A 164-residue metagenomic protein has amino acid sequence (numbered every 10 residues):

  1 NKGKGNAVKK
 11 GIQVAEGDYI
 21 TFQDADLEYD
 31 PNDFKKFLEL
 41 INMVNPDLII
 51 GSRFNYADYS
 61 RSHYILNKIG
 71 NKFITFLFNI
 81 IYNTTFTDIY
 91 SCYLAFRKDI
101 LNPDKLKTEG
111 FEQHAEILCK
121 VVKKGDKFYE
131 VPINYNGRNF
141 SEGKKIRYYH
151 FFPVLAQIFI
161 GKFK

Functional and structural regions predicted by a protein language model:
K2-V14, Y19, P31-F111, G137-L155: Acceptor/aglycone-binding surface of glycosyltransferases and processive sugar-polymer synthases
D18-D26: Short beta-strand-to-loop acidic/aromatic patch adjacent to the donor-nucleotide binding site
T21, I49, Y129-V131: Hydrophobic/aromatic beta-strand patches that form the interior of the parallel beta-sheet core in alpha/beta enzyme
D24, R53, I133: Short secondary-structure boundary segments
T84-T85, L106-E109, L118-N136: Catalytic donor-sugar/metal-binding loop of nucleotide-sugar-dependent glycosyltransferases
A115: Short alpha-helical elements of helix-turn-helix
V154-K164: C-terminal, non-catalytic tails of nucleotide-sugar-dependent glycosyltransferases
